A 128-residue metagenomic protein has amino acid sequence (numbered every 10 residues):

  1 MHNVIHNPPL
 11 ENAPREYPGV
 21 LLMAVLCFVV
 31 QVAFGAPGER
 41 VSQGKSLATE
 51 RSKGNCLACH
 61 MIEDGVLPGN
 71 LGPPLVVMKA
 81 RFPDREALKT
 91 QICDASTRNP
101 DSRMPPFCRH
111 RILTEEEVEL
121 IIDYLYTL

Functional and structural regions predicted by a protein language model:
M1-E16: N-terminal secretory signal peptides that target proteins for export/translocation
G19-Q31: Bacterial N-terminal signal peptides
Q31-R51: Electrostatic cytochrome c docking/interface patches
A48-T49, L57-C93: Gly/Gly-Pro-rich "capping" loops immediately C-terminal to redox-active cysteine motifs in periplasmic/lumenal
L57, E115-I122, Y126: Short, well-structured alpha-helical segments
G69-M78, C93-L120: Axial heme c-ligation environment in periplasmic c-type cytochrome domains
